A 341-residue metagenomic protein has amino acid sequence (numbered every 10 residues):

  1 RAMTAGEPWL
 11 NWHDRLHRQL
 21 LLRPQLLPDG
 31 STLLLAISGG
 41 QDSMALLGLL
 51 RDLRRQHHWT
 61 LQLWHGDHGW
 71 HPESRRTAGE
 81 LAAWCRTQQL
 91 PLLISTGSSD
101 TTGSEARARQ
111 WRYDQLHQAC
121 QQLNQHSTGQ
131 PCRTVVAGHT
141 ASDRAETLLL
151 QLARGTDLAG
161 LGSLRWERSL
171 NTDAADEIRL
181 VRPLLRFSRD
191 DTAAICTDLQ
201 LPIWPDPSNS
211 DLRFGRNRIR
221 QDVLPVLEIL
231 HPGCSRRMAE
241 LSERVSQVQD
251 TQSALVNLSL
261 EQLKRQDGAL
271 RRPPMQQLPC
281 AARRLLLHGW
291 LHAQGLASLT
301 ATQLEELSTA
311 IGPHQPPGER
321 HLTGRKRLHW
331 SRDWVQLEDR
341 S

Functional and structural regions predicted by a protein language model:
A2-Q221: Core alpha/beta nucleotide-donor-binding catalytic domains of modification enzymes
T4-D42, R54, Q62, H68 (+4 more regions): AMP-forming adenylation/ATP pyrophosphatase catalytic core
A82, H117, L224, S246 (+1 more regions): Structural signal for well-ordered, non-membrane alpha-helices
R154, L158, E228-P232, D250 (+2 more regions): Alpha-helix boundary/capping and short turn/kink residues
A193-E243, Q247, D333, D339-R340: Mid-to-C-terminal catalytic subdomains of enzymes that bind/position adenosyl phosphate moieties or nucleic-acid
